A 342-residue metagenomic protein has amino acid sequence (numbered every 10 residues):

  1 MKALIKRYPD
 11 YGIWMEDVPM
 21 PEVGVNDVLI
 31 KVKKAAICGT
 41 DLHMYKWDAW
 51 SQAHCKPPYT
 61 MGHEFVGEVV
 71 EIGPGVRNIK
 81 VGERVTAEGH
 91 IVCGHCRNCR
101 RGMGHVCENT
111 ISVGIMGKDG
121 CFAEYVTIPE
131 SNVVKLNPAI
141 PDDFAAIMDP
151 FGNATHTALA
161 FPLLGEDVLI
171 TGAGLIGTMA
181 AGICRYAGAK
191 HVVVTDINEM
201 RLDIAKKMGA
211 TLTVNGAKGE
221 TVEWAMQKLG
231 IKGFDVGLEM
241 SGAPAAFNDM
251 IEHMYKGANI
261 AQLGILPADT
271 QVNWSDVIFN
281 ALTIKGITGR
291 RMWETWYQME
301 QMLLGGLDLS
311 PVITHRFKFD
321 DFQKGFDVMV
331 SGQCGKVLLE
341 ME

Functional and structural regions predicted by a protein language model:
A3-E22, G39-E71, T86, C107-D119: N-terminal glycine-rich cofactor-binding segment
P21-A35, W50-R97, N137-A139: Glycine-rich beta-strand-centered segment in the early N-terminal region that forms part of a ligand/cofactor-binding
C93-T171: NAD(P)H dinucleotide-binding glycine-rich loop of Rossmann-like/cofactor-binding domains, especially the beta1-alpha1
P138-K218, E223: Mid-domain Rossmann-like dinucleotide-binding core that forms the NAD(H)/NADP(H) cofactor-binding site
E223-Q227, I231, P267-H315, Q323-K324 (+1 more regions): C-terminal substrate-binding/catalytic core of Rossmann-like NAD(P)-dependent dehydrogenases/reductases
M254-Y255: Helix-to-beta-strand junctions that scaffold the AdoMet/dcAdoMet cofactor pocket in Class I SAM-dependent enzymes
A258-N259: Glycine-centered, small-residue-biased loops immediately flanking beta-strands in adenine/cofactor-binding cores
L263-G264: Acidic carboxylate diad motif detector
